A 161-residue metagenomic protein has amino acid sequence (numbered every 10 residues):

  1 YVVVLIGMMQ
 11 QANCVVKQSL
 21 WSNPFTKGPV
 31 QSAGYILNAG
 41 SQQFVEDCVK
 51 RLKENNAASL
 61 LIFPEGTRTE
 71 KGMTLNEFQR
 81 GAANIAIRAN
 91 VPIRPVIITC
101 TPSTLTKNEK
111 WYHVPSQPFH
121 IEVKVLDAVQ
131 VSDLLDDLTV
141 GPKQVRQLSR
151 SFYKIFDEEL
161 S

Functional and structural regions predicted by a protein language model:
Y1-S41: Catalytic core of membrane glycerolipid acyltransferases/transacylases, capturing the structured, soluble-facing
E46-S161: Non-catalytic C-terminal accessory region of glycerolipid acyltransferases and related lyso-lipid remodeling enzymes
